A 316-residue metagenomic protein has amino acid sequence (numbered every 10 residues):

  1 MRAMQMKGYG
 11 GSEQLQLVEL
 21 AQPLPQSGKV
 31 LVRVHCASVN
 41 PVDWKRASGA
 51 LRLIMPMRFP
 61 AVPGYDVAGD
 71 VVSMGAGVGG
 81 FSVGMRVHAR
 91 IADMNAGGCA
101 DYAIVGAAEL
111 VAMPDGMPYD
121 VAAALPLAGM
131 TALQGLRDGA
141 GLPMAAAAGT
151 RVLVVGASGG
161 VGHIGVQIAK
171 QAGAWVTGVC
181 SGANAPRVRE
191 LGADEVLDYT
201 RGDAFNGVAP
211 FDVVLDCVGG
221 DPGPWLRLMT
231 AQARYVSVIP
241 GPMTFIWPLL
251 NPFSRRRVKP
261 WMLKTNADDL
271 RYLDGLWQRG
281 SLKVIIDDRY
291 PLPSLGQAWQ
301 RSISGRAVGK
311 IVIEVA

Functional and structural regions predicted by a protein language model:
A21-V39, L51-M94: Glycine-rich beta-strand-centered segment in the early N-terminal region that forms part of a ligand/cofactor-binding
S82, A123-D198: Mid-domain Rossmann-like dinucleotide-binding core that forms the NAD(H)/NADP(H) cofactor-binding site
H88, V214-L215, V236: N-terminal Rossmann-like NAD(P) cofactor-binding module of classical short-chain dehydrogenase/reductase
M94-A107: A structural motif shared across PLP-dependent enzymes of the aminotransferase-like
N206-V213: A short acidic, Gly/Pro-enriched loop at the edge of an enzyme's catalytic core that lines a small-molecule cofactor
G220-L282, V315-A316: Glycine-rich phosphate-binding loop and adjacent beta-alpha segment of Rossmann(oid) nucleotide-cofactor-binding
A267-A316: C-terminal hydrophobic helical "lid"/dimerization subdomain of Rossmann-like NAD(P)H-dependent oxidoreductases
